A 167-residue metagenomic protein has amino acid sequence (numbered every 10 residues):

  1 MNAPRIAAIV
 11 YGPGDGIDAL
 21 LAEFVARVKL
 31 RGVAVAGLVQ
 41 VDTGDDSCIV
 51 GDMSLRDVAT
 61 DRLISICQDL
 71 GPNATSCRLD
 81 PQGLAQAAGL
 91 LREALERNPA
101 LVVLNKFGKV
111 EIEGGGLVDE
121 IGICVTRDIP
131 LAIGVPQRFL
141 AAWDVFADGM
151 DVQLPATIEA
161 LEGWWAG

Functional and structural regions predicted by a protein language model:
M1-L30: Glycine-rich P-loop/Walker A and Walker A-like loops and their local beta1-loop-alpha1 context in P-loop NTPases
V33-T43: Short beta-strand-centered segment that lines the nucleotide-binding/catalytic pocket of NTP-utilizing
R56-R97: Helix-adjacent hinge/juxtasegments
Q82, R92, E96, V125-P130 (+1 more regions): Long, contiguous binding/interaction regions
I112-G122: Short Gly/Thr/Asp-enriched flexible loops that form oxyanion-binding sites at enzyme active sites
I121-Q137: Substrate-engagement module of ASCE P-loop NTPases
Q137-D151: Glycine-rich, charge-decorated loop segments at or immediately adjacent to ligand/cofactor-binding or catalytic sites
L154-G167: A charged, well-structured terminal subsegment
